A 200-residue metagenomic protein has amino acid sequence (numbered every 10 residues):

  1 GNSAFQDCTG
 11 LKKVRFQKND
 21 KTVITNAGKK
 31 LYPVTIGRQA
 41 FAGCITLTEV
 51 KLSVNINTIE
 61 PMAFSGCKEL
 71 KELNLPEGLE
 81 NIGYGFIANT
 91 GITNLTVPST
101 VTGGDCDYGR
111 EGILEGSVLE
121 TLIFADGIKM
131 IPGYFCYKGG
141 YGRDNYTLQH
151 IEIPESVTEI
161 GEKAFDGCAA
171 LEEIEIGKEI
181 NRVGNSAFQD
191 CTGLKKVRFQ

Functional and structural regions predicted by a protein language model:
G1-Q6, G37-A40, E60-A63, G83-F86 (+4 more regions): Consensus positions within tandem repeat domains that build extended binding/scaffold surfaces
T9-T35, I45-T58, K68-N81, T90-T102 (+4 more regions): Structural signature of tandem-repeat unit edges
